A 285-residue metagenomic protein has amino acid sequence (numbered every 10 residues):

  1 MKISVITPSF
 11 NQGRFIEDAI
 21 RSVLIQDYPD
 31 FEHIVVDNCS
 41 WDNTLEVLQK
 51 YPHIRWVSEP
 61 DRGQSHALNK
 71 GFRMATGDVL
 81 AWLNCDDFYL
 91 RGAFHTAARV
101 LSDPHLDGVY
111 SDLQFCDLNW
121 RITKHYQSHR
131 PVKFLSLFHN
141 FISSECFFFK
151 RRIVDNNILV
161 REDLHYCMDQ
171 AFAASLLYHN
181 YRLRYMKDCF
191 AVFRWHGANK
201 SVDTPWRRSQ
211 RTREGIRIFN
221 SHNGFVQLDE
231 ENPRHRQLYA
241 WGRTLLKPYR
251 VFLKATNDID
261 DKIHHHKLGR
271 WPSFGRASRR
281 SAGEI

Functional and structural regions predicted by a protein language model:
M1-L24: N-proximal low-complexity "stem/linker" segments adjacent to membrane-targeting elements
R14-E17, D42-K50, G92: Acidic helix N-cap motif at the loop->helix transition within catalytic regions of sugar-transfer enzymes
S22, P29, D37-E46, P60 (+1 more regions): A conserved acidic beta->alpha catalytic loop
E59-A75: Glycine-rich, basic loop-to-helix element that forms the pyrophosphate-binding segment of sugar-nucleotide handling
L80: Short aromatic/hydrophobic "clamp" motif used to bind/position activated sugar donors
F88, G92-T123: Conserved donor NDP-sugar-binding/catalytic core segment of glycosyltransferases
Y126-E214: Conserved nucleotide-sugar donor-binding catalytic segment
N220-I285: Membrane-proximal basic amphipathic "stem/tether" segments
